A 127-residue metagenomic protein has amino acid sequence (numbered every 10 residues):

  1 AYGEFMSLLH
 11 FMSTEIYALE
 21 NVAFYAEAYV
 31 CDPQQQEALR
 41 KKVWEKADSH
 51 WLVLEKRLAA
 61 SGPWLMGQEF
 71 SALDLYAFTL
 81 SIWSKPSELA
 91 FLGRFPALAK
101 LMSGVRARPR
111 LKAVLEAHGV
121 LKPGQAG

Functional and structural regions predicted by a protein language model:
A1-L9: Helix-loop-strand module that forms the ligand-binding subsite of alpha/beta enzymes
L8-A107: GST-like fold's C-terminal all-alpha helical module
R110-L111: Juxtamembrane membrane-interface segments at transmembrane alpha-helix termini
V114-G127: Terminal-tail/helix-coil boundary detector
